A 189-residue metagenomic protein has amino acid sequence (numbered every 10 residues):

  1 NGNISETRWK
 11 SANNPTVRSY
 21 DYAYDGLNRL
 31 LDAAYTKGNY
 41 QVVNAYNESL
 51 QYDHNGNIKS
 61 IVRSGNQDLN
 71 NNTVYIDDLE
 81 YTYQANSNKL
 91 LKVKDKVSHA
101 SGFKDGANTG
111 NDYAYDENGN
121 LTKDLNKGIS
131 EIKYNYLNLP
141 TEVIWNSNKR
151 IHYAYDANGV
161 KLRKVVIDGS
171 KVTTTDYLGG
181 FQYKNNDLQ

Functional and structural regions predicted by a protein language model:
N1, R8-N55, K59-R63, T82: Beta-propeller domains
N1-P15, T82-K127, K171-Q189: Short, ordered secondary-structure scaffold segments
T7, L30-A33, I61, V93 (+3 more regions): Beta-strand-dense domains in secreted/periplasmic systems and polymorphic toxin scaffolds
A12-N13, T36-Y40, N66-Q67, V97-H99 (+3 more regions): A short acidic/small-residue loop/turn micro-motif
P15-R18, N44-Y46, I76-D77, A107-T109 (+2 more regions): Short, small/polar residue-rich loop motifs at catalytic or cofactor-binding pockets
S19-K37, A114-A154: Surface-exposed extracellular loop regions of Gram-negative outer-membrane beta-barrel proteins
H54-G56, S60-Q84, K133-Q189: Short secondary-structure transition motifs
